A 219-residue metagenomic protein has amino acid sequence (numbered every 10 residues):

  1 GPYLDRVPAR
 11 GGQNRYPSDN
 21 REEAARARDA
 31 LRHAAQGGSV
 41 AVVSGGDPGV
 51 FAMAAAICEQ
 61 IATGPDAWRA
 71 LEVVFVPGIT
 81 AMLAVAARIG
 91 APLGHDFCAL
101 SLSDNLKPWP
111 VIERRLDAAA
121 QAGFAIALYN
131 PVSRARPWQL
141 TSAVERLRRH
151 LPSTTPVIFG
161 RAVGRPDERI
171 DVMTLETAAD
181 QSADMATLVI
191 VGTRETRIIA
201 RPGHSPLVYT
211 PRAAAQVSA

Functional and structural regions predicted by a protein language model:
G1, V42-S44, V73-G78, L93-H95 (+1 more regions): General beta-strand structural signal in soluble alpha/beta enzymes
G1-V73, A179, A215-A219: Class I S-adenosyl-L-methionine
P2, R21-A25, P48, A52 (+4 more regions): Conserved active-site and cofactor/substrate-binding residues in soluble primary-metabolism enzymes
L4-R6, G49-F51, M82, G164-D167 (+1 more regions): Short, active-site-adjacent cap segments at secondary-structure transitions
N14-P17, V73-F75, A99, V157-F159: Conserved beta-strand scaffold positions in the cores of enzyme catalytic domains, especially in NTP/NDP-utilizing
L31, A87-I89, E113-D117, R146-R148 (+1 more regions): A generic local secondary-structure boundary/capping motif
S39, Q121-A219: A contiguous loop/helix-start segment that scaffolds small-molecule binding in enzyme catalytic cores
V50-A122: Class I SAM-dependent methyltransferase SAM-binding "motif I" and its flanking Rossmann-like core
